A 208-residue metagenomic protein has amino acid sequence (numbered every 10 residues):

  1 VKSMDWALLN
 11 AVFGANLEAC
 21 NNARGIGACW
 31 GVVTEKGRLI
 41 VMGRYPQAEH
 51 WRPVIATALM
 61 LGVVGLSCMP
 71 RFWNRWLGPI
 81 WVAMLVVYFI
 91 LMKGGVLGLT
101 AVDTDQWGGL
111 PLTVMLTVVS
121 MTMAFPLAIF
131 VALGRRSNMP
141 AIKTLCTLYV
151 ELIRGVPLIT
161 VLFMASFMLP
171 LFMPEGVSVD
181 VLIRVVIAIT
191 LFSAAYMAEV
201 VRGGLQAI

Functional and structural regions predicted by a protein language model:
V1-I208: Transmembrane alpha-helices and adjacent helix-loop boundaries
